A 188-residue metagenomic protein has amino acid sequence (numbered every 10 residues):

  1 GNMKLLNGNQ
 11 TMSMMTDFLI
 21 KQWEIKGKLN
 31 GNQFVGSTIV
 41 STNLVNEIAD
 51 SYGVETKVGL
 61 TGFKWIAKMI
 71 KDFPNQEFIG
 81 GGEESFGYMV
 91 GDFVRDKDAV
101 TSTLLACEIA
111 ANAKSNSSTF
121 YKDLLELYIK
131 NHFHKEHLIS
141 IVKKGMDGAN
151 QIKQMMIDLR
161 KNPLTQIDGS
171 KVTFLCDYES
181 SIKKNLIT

Functional and structural regions predicted by a protein language model:
G1-K4, Q22-W23, G27-T188: Phosphate-binding and adjacent anionic-ligand microenvironments
G8-F18: Catalytic or ion-translocation cores adjacent to nucleophile or general acid/base/metal-coordination motifs in diverse
